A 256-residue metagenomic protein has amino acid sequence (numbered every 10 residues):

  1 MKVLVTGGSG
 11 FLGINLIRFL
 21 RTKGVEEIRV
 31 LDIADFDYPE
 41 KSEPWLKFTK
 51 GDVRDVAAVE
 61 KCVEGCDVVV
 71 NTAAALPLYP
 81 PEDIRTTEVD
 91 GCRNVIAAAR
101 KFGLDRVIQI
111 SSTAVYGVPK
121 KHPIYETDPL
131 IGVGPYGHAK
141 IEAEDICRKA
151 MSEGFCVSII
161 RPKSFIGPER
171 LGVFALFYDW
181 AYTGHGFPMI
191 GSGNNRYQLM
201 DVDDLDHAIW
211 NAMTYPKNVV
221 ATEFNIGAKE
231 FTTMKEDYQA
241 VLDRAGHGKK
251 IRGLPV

Functional and structural regions predicted by a protein language model:
V3-K23: N-terminal Rossmann NAD(P)H-binding glycine-rich loop of SDR-like oxidoreductase domains
V25-D35: Conserved glycine-rich Rossmann-like NAD(P)H-binding loop of the short-chain dehydrogenase/reductase
L46, K50-V89, A98-K101, T113-V118: NAD(P)H-binding glycine-rich loop region in Rossmannoid oxidoreductase-like domains and their noncatalytic homologs
D90, N94-Y136, A150: Conserved Rossmann-fold NAD(P)-dependent oxidoreductase catalytic core, especially the SDR/UDP-sugar
G117, F155-L176: Flexible, glycine-rich beta-alpha linker
V133-S158: Active-site Tyr-X1-5-Lys
E142, R170-L176, I190-M213, A221-N225: Substrate-positioning beta->alpha
Y215-V256: Mid/C-terminal beta-alpha module of Rossmann-like enzyme folds, strongest in SDR-family dehydrogenases/epimerases
